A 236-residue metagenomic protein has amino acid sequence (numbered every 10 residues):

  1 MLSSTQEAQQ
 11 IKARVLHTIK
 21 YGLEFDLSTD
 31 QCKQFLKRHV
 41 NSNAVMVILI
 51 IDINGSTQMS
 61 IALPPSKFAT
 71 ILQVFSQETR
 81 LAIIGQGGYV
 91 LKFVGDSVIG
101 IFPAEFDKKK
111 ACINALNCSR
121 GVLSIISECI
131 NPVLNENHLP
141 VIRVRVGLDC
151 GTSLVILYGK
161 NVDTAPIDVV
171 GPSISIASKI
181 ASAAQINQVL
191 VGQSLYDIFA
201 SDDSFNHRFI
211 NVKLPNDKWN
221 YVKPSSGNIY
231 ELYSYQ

Functional and structural regions predicted by a protein language model:
M1-Q34, I186-Q236: Intrinsically disordered, glycine/charged-rich C-terminal tails and inter-domain linkers that flank nucleotidyl cyclase
F35-N114: Catalytic NTP-binding/metal-coordinating core of nucleotidyl cyclase/transferase enzymes
Q86-A111, I130-V169: Catalytic core of nucleotidyl cyclases, primarily class III adenylyl/guanylyl cyclases
V122: Serine endopeptidase catalytic core focused on the charge-relay Asp
I125-C129: Flexible ATP-lid and adjacent glycine-rich G1/G2 motifs of the Bergerat
D149, P172-D197: Catalytic/regulatory signature loops of cyclic-dinucleotide turnover enzymes and related class III nucleotidyl cyclases
